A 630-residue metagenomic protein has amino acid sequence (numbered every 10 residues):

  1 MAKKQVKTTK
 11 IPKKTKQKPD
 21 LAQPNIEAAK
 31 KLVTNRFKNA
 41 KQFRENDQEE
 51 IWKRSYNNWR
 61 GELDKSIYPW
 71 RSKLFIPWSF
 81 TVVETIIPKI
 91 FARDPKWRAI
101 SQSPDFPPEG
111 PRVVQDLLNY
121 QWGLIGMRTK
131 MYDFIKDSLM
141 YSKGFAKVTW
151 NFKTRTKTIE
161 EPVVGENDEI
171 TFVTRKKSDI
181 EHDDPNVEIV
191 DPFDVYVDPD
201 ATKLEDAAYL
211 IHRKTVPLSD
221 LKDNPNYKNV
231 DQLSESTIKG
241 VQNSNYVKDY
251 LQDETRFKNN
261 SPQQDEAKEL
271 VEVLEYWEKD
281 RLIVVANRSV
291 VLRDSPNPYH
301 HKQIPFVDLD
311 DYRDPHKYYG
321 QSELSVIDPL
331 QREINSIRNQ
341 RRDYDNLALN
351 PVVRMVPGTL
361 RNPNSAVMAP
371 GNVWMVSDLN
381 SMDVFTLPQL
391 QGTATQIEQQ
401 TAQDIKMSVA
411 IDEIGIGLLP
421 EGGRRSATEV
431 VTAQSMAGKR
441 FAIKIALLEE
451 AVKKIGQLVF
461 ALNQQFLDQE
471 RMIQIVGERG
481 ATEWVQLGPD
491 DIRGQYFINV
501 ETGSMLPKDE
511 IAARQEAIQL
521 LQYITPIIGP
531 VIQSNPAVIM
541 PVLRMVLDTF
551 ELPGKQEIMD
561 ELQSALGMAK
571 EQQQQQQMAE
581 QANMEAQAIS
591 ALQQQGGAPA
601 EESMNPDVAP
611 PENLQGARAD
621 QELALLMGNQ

Functional and structural regions predicted by a protein language model:
M1-R71, S138, N151-H182, V195 (+9 more regions): C-terminal anchoring/interaction modules
L74-P77, T81: N-terminal low-complexity tails and the immediately adjacent first alpha-helix of the next domain/coiled-coil
R128-D133, L390-Q391: Short alpha-helical segments and helix-capping/turn motifs at coil-helix boundaries
E205-P225, S234-T237: Basic- and hydrophobic-enriched, low-structure N-terminal and domain-boundary segments that flank ATP-binding catalytic
P262-E269, W277: Acidic, glycine-anchored loop motifs typical of Ca2+
